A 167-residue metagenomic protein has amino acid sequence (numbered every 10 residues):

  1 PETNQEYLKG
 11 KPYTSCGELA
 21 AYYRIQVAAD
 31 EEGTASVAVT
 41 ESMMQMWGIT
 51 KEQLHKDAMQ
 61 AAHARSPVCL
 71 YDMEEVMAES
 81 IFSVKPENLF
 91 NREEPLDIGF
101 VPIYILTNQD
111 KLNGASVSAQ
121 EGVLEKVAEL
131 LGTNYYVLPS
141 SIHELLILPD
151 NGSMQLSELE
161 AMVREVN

Functional and structural regions predicted by a protein language model:
N4-N167: A contiguous, surface-oriented mixed alpha/beta subdomain in the mid-to-C-terminal portion of proteins that forms
